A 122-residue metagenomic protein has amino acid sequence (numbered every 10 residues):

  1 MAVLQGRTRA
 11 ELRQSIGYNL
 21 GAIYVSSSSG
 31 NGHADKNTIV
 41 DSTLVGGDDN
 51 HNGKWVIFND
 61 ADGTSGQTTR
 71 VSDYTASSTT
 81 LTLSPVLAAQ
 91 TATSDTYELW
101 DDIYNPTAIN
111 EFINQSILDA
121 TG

Functional and structural regions predicted by a protein language model:
M1, Q5, R9, D102-I109: Intrinsic-disorder-associated interaction segments
A2-A92, G122: Autoprocessing Asn-cyclization modules and mimics
G21-S27, T96-E111: Short domain-boundary/entry signatures in modular proteins, especially in secreted/extracellular architectures
T107-G122: Divalent metal-cofactor coordination and adjacent catalytic microenvironments
